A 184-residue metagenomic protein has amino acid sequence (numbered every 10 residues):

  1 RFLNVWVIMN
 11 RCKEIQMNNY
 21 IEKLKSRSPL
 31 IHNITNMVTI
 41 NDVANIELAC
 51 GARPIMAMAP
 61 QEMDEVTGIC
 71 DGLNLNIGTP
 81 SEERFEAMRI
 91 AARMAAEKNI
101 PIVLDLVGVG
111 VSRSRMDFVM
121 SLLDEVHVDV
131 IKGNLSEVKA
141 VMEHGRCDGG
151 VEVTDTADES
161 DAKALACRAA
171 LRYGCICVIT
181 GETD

Functional and structural regions predicted by a protein language model:
N10-R89, M94-A96, A164-D184: Small-residue (G/A/S/T)-rich helix-start motifs and N-terminal tracts that mark the onset
L73-N76, P101-L106, G149-G150: Short beta-strands and strand-loop turn motifs
G78, V107-V109, S136: Active-site beta-loop-alpha junctions enriched in small/polar residues
P80-E86, S112-S114, M142: Glycine/threonine-rich flexible loop motifs
A87, A92-D124, V130: Glycine/small-residue-rich loop that forms an oxyanion/phosphate-binding "nest" at active or ligand-binding sites
R115-D184: Conserved phosphate/ATP/ADP-binding segment of small-molecule kinases
